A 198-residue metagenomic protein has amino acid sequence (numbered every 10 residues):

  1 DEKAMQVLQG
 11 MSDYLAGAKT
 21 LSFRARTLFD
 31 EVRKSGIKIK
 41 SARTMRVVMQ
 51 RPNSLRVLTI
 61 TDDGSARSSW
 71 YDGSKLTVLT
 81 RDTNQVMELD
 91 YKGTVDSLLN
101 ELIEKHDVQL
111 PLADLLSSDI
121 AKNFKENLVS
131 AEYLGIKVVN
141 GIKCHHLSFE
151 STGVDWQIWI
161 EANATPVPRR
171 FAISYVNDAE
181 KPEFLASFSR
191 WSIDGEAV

Functional and structural regions predicted by a protein language model:
D1-Q9, K75, L79-F149: Flexible, processing/modification-adjacent segments and terminal tails in exported/periplasmic/extracellular proteins
K3-Q85, G153: N-terminal mature ectodomain segment of secretory-pathway/periplasmic proteins
Y14-A16, K38, V48, K122 (+3 more regions): Sterically constrained small-residue positions within well-ordered secondary structures of folded domains
R26, T77-V78, M87, E126-V198: Gly/Pro-enriched, hydrophobic low-complexity segments that function as extracytoplasmic propeptides/linkers
K34, A66-Y71, T80, E88-Y91 (+3 more regions): A short, polar/proline- and glycine-enriched secondary-structure boundary/capping micro-motif
P52-S54, P111, P168: Proline-rich low-complexity regions
